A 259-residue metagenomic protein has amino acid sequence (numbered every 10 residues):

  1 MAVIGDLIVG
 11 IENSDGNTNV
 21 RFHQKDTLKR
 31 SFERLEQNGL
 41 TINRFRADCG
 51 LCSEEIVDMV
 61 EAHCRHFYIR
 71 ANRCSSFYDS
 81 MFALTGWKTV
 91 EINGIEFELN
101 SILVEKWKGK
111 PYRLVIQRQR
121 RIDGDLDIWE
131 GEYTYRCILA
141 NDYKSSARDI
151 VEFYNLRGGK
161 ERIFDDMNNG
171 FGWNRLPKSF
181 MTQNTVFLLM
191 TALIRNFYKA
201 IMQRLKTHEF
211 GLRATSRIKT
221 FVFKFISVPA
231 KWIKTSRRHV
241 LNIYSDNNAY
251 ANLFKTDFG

Functional and structural regions predicted by a protein language model:
M1-N38: Electropositive, glycine- and tryptophan-enriched low-complexity nucleic-acid-binding patches
D6, I42-C52, F67, I138 (+3 more regions): Short, conserved catalytic/metal-binding motifs centered on acidic residues
V9-N13, A47, E54-V60, Y78-L84: Short acidic, glycine/serine/threonine-rich loops at helix termini
D15-N17, L51-S53, R73-S75: Active-site-proximal loop/turn and secondary-structure-junction residues that shape catalytic pockets, frequently
Q37, V57-H66: Short, surface-exposed basic-aromatic patches at helix termini and helix-loop junctions that form
H63-N169, K255-G259: An anionic, glycine-rich sequence signature occurring as long contiguous blocks
A147-M181, V186, M190, I194-M202: Short amphipathic alpha-helical "interface-anchor" segments enriched in bulky aromatics
F197-G259: A short, flexible helix-boundary coil/loop motif
